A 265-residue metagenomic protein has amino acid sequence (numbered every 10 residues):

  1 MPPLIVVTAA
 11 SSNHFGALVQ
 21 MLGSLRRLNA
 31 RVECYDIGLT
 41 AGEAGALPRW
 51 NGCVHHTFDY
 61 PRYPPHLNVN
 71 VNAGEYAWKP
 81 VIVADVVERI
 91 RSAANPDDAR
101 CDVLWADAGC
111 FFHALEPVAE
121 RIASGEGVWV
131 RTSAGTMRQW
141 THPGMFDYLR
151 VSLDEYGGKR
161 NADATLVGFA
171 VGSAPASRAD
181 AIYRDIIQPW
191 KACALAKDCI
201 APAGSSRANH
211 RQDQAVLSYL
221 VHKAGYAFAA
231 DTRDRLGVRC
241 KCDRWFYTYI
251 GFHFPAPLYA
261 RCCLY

Functional and structural regions predicted by a protein language model:
M1-Y265: Glycosyltransferase catalytic domains, chiefly GT-A lineage
